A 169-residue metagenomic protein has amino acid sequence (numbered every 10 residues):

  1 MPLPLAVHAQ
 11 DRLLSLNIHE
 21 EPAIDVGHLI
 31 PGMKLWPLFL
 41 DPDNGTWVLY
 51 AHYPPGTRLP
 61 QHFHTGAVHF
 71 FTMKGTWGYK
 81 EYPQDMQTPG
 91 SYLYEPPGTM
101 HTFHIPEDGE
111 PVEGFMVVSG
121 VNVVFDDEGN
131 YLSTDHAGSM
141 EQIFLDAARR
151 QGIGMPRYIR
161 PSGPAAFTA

Functional and structural regions predicted by a protein language model:
M1-G45, N130, T134-G138, Q142-A169: A short, N-terminal "cap"/entry segment at the start of jelly-roll beta-barrel domains of the cupin/DSBH fold
G32-F39, G45-F63, P96-M100: Conserved short histidine dyad/triad with adjacent acidic residue
P42-D43, H69, G78-I105: Short acidic-glycine-tyrosine-enriched beta hairpin
T46, V68, P111: Conserved catalytic motifs of the protein kinase core domain
L49-Y50, Y82, D126-G129: A short secondary-structure junction signal
Y50-H52, T76, V117: Residue-level recognition of well-ordered beta-strand positions that form the cores of beta-sheet-rich folds across
P54-P55, H64-Y82: Glycine- and acidic-residue-biased ligand/ion/polar-headgroup-sensing regions
Q84-Q87, P97-D127: Ligand-binding loop in jelly-roll beta-barrel domains
